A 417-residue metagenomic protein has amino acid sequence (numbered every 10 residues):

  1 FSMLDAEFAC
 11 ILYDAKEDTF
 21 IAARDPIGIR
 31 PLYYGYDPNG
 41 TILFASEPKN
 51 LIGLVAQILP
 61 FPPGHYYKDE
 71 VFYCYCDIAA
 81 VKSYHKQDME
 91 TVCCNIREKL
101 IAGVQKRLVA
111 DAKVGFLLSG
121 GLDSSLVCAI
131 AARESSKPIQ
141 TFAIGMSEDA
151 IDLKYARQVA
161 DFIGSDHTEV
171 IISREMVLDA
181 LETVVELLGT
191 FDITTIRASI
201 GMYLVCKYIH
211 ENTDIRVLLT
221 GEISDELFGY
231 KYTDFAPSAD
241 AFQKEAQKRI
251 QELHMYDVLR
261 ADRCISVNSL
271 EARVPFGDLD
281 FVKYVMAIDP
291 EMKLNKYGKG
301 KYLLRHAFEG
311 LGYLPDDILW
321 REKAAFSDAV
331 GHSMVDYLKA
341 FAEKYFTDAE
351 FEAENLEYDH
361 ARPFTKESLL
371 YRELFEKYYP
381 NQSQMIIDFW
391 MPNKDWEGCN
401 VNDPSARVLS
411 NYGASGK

Functional and structural regions predicted by a protein language model:
F1-C74, L126-C128, L218: Conserved catalytic micro-motifs used in adenylation/nucleotidyl-transfer and phosphoryl/amide- and methyl-transfer
D5, D111-K113, R321: Short secondary-structure junction motifs
A15-I21, P26-N39, V81-G312, F326-F341 (+1 more regions): ATP-dependent adenylate-handling active sites, centered on carboxylate activation for C-N bond formation
Q57-P60, L314-E322: A short alpha-helix-loop-beta-strand transition element characteristic of N-terminal alpha/beta dinucleotide-binding
Y73-K82: Acyl/amide activation-and-transfer machinery of modular secondary-metabolite enzymes
